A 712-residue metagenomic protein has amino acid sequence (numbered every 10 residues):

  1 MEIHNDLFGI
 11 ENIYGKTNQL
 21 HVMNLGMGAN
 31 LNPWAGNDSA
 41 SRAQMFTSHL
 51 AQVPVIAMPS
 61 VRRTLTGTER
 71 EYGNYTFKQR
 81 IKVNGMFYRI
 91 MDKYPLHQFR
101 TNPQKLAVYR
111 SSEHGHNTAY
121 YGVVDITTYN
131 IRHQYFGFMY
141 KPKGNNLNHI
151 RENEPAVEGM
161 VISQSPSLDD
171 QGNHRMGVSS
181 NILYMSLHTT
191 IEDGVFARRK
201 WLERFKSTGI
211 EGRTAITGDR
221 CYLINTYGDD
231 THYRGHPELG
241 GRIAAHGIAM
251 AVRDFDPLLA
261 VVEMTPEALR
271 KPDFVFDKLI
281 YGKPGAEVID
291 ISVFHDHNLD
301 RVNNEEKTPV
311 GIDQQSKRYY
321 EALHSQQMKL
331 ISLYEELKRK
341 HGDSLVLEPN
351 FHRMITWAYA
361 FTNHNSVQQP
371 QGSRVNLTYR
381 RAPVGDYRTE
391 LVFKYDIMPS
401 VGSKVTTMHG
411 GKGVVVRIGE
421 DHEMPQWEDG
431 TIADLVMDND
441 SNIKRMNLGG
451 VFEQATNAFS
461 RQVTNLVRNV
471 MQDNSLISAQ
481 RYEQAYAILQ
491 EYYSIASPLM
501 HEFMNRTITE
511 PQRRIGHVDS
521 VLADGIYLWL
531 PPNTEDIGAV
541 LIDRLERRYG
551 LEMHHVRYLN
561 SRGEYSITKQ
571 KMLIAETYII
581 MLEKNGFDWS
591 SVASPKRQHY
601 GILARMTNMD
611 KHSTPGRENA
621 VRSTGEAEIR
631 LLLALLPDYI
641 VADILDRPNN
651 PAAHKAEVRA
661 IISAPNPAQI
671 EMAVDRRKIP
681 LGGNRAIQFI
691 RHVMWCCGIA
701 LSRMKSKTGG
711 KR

Functional and structural regions predicted by a protein language model:
M1-R712: Long insertion/accessory domains within large nucleic-acid-processing enzymes
